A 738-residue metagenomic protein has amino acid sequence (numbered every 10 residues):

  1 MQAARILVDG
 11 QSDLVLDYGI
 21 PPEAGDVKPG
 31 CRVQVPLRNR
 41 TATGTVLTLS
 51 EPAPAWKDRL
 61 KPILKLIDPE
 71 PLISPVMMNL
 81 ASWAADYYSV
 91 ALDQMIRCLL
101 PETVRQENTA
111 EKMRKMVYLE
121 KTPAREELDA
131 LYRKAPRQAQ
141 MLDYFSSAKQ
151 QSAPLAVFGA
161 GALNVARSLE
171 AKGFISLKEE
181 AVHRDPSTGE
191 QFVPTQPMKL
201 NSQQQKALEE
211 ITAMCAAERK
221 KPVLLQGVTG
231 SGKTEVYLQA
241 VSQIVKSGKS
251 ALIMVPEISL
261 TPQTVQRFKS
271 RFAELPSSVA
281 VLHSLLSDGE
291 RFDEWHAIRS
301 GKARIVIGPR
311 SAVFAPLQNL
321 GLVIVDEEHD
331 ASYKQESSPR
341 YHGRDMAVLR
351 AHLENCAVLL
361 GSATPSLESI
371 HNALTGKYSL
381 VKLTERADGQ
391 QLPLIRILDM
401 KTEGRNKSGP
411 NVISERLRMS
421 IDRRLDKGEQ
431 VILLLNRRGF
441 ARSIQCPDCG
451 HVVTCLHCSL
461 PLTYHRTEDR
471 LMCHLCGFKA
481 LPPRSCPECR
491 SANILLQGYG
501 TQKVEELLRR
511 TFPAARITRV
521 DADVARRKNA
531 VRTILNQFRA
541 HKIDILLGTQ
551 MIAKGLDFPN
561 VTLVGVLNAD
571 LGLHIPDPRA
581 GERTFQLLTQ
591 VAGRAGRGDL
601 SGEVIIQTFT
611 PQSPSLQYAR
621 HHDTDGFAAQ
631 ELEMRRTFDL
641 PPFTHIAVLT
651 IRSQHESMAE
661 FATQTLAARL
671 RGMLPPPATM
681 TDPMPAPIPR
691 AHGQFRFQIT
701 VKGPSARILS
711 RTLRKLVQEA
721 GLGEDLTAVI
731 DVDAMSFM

Functional and structural regions predicted by a protein language model:
M1-S362, L374-Q390, D426, T700 (+1 more regions): Accessory, non-ATPase domains that flank or precede helicase/AAA+ motor cores in DNA-metabolism machines
P36-N39, E257, F638-L640, I688-R690: AMP-binding (ANL) adenylation modules
T41, T679-R707: Short, intrinsically disordered low-complexity segments
T48-S50, L100, E179-A181, L435-R437 (+4 more regions): A general secondary-structure junction signal
T195-N201, Q205, E218-E660, G672 (+5 more regions): Inter-lobe coupling/hinge segments of SF2-like helicase ATPases
I517, L674-A686, D725-V732: Short beta-strand elements
T663: Flexible catalytic loop/linker elements that gate and position reactive groups at enzyme active sites
